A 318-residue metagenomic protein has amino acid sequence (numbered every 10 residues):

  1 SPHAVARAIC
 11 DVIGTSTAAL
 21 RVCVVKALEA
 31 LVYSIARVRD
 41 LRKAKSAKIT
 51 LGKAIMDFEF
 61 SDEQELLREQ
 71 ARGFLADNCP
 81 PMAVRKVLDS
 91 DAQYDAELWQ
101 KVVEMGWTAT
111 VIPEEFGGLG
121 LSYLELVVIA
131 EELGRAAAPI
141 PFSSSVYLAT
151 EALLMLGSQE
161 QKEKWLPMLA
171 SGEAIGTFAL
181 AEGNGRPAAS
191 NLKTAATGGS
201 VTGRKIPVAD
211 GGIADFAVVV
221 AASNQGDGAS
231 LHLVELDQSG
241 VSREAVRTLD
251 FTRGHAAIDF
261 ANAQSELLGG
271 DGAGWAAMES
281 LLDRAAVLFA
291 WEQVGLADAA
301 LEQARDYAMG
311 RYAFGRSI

Functional and structural regions predicted by a protein language model:
S1-S16: Extreme N-terminal basic, low-complexity initiation segments that serve as generic localization/processing leaders
A18, Y33-I35: Short terminal hydrophobic/aromatic SLiMs and anchors at protein ends
K43-I55: Short, Lys/Arg-enriched N-terminal segments with co-localized hydrophobic residues within the first ~10-30 amino acids
F58-Q70, R135, V241-I318: Glycine-rich beta->alpha junctions and the first turn(s) of the following alpha-helix
V103-E163, P167, S171-G172, D210-F216: Internal helix-loop-helix
G172-E182: A short, Trp-centered hydrophobic/proline-enriched beta-strand micro-motif
A179, R204-S242: A short core secondary-structure module
T194-A196: A structural signal for short hydrophobic beta-strand segments in well-ordered beta-sheet cores
